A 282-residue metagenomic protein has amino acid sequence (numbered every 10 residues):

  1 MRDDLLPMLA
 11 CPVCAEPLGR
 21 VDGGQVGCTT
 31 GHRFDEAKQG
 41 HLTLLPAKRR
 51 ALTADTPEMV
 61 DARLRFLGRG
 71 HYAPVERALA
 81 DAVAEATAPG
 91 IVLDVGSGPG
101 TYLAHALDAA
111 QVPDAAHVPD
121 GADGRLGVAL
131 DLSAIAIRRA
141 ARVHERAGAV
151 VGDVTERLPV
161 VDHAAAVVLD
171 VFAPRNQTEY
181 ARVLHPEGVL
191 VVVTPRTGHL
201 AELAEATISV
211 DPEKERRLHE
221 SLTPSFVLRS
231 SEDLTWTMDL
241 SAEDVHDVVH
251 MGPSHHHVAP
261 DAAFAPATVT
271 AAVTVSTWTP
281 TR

Functional and structural regions predicted by a protein language model:
M1-T53: N-terminal auxiliary segments of SAM/dcSAM-dependent transferases
L6, D233-R282: Conserved Class I S-adenosyl-L-methionine
L52-V75: Class I SAM-dependent methyltransferase Rossmann-like catalytic core, especially the SAM/SAH-binding loop
R69-P89: Conserved alpha-helix/loop element of class I SAM-dependent methyltransferases that forms part of the SAM/SAH-binding
I91-L93, P99-R157: Class I SAM-dependent methyltransferase SAM/SAH-binding core
E156-V167: A short acidic, Gly/Pro-enriched loop at the edge of an enzyme's catalytic core that lines a small-molecule cofactor
Q177-V189: A short glycine-rich, Lys/Arg-flanked "PGG" loop and its adjoining helix->strand segment in the class I
E187-T197: Conserved beta-strand signature within the Rossmann-like core of class I S-adenosyl-L-methionine
